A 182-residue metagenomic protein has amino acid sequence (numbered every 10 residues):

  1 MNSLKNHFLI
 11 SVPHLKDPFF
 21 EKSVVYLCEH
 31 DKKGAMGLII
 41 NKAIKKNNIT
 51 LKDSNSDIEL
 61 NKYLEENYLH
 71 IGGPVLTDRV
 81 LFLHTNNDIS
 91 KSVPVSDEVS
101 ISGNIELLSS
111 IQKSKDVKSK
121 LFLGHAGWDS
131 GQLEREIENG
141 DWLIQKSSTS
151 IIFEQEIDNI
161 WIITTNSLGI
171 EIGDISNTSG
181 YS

Functional and structural regions predicted by a protein language model:
M1-F122, A126-S182: A short aromatic-anchored loop/beta-hairpin motif
